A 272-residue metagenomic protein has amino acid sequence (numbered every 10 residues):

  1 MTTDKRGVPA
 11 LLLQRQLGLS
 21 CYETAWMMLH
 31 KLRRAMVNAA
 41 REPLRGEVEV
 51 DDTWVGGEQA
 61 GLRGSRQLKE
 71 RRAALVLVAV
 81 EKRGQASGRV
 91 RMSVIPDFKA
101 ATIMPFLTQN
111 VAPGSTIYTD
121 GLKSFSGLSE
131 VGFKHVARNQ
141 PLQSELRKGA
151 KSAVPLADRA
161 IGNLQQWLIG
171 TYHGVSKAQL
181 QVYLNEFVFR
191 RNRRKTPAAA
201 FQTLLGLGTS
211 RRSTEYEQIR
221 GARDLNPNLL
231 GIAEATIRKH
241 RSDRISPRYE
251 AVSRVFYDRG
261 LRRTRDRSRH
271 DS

Functional and structural regions predicted by a protein language model:
M1-S272: Residue-level recognition of single "structural anchor" positions that define or cap local secondary structure
